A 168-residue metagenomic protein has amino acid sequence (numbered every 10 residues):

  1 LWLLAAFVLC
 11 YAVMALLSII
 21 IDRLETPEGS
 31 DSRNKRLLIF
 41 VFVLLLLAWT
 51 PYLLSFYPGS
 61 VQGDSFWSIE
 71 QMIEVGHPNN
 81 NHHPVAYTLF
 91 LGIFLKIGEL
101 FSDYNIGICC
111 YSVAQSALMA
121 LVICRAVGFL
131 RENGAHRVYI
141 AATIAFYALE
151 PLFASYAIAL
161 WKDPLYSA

Functional and structural regions predicted by a protein language model:
L1-P51: Start-transfer (signal-anchor) and selected internal transmembrane alpha helices of multi-pass inner/ER membrane
Y11-A12, C110-G134: Transmembrane-helix motifs of polytopic, lipid-linked glycan transferases
V13-L17, I21, F90, F94 (+3 more regions): Alpha-helical membrane-inserting segments
K35-F40, A126-L149, S167: Transmembrane-helix signature of polytopic, membrane-embedded enzymes that assemble or transfer cell-envelope glycans
L46, C109, V113-A117, A141-L149: Residue-level signature of the transmembrane alpha-helical core of multi-pass small-molecule transporters
F56-E70, H77-F94, S102-I106: Extracytoplasmic catalytic/substrate-binding loops of multi-pass membrane glycan-assembly enzymes
S155-L165: Short acidic/glycine- and proline-prone juxtamembrane loop motifs at membrane-interface regions of multi-pass membrane
